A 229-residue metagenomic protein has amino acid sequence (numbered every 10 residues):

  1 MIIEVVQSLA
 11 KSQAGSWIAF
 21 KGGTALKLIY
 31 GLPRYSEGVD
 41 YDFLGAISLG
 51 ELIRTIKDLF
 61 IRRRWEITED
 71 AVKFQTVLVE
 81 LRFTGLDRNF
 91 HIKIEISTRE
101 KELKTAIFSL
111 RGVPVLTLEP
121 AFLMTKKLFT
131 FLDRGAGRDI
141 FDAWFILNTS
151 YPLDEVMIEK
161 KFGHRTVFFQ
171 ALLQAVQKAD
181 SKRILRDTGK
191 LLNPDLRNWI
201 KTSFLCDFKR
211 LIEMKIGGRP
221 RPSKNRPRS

Functional and structural regions predicted by a protein language model:
M1-I18, I29-L32, L44-S229: Structured mid-to-C-terminal alpha-helical surface segments
F20-T24: Glycine-rich beta-strand-to-loop/alpha-helix junction loops that act as flexible
Y35: The conserved glycine-aromatic submotif of the RRM
